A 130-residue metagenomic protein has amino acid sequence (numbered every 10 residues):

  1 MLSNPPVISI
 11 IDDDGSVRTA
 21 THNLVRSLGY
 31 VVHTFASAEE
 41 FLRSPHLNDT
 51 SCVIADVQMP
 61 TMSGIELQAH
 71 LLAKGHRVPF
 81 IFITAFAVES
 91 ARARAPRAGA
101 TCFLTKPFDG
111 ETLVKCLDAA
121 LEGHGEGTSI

Functional and structural regions predicted by a protein language model:
G15-H33, A120: Two-component/phosphorelay signaling modules centered on CheY-like receiver
A36-S37, S63-L67: Acidic catalytic/metal-coordinating carboxylates
N48-I54: Active-site beta3 strand of CheY-like receiver
M59: Receiver (REC) domain active-site loop signature in two-component systems and cognate sites in sensor histidine kinases
S90, F108-D118: C-terminal output helix
